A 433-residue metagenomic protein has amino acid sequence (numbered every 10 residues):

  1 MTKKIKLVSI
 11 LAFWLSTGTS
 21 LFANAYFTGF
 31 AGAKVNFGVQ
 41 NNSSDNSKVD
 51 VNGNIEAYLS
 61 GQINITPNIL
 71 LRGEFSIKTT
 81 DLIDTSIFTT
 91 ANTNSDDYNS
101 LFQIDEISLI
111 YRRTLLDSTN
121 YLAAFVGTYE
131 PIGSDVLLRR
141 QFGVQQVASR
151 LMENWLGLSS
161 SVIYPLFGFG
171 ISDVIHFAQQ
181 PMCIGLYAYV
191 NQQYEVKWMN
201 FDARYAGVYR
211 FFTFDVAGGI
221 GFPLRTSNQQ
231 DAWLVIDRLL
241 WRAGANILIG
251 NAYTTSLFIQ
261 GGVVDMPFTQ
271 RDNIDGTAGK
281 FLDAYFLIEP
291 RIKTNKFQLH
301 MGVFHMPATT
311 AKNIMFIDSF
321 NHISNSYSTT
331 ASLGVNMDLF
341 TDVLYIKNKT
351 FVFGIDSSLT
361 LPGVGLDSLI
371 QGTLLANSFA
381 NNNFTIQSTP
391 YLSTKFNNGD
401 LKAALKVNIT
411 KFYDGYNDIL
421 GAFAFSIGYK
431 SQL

Functional and structural regions predicted by a protein language model:
T2-S9: Bacterial N-terminal signal peptides that target proteins for export
I10-L11, L21: Cleavable N-terminal signal peptides
G18-N24: Sec/Tat signal peptide C-region and signal peptidase I cleavage site
N24-S43, L71-G73: Transmembrane beta-strand segments of Gram-negative outer membrane beta-barrel proteins
A25-T28, V39-N41, L115-T119, V147-S388 (+1 more regions): Signature for the C-terminal beta-barrel architecture of outer-membrane proteins
A57-I63: Histidine-anchored nucleotide/phosphate-binding helix
P67-A178: Outer membrane beta-barrel
I419-L433: Outer-membrane beta-barrel "beta-signal"
